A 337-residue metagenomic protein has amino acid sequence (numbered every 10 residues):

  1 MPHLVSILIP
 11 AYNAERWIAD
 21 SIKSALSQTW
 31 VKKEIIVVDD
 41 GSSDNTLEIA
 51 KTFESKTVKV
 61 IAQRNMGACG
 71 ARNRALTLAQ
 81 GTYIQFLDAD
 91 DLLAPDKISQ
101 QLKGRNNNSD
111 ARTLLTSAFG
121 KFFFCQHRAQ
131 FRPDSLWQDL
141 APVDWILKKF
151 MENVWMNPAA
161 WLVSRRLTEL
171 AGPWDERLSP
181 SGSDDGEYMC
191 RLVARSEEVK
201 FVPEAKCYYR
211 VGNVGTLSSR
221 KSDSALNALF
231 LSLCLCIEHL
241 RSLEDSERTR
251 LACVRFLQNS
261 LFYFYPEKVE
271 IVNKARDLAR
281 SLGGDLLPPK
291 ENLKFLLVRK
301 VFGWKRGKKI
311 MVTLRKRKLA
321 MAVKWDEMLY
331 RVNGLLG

Functional and structural regions predicted by a protein language model:
M1-L26: N-proximal low-complexity "stem/linker" segments adjacent to membrane-targeting elements
S24, V31, D39-E48, N65-M66 (+1 more regions): A conserved acidic beta->alpha catalytic loop
Q63-A79, Q100: Glycine-rich, basic loop-to-helix element that forms the pyrophosphate-binding segment of sugar-nucleotide handling
A68, I98-G172, E176-R177: Flexible acidic/His/Gly-enriched loops in nucleotide-sugar-dependent glycosyltransferase catalytic domains
T77, D139-L226: Conserved nucleotide-sugar donor-binding catalytic segment
I84: Short aromatic/hydrophobic "clamp" motif used to bind/position activated sugar donors
E204-N213, S219-E247, E267-D285: Catalytic core of nucleotide-sugar-dependent glycosyltransferases
V269-G337: Membrane-interface aromatic/basic loop that binds lipid-linked glycans or pyrophosphate carriers, typified by
